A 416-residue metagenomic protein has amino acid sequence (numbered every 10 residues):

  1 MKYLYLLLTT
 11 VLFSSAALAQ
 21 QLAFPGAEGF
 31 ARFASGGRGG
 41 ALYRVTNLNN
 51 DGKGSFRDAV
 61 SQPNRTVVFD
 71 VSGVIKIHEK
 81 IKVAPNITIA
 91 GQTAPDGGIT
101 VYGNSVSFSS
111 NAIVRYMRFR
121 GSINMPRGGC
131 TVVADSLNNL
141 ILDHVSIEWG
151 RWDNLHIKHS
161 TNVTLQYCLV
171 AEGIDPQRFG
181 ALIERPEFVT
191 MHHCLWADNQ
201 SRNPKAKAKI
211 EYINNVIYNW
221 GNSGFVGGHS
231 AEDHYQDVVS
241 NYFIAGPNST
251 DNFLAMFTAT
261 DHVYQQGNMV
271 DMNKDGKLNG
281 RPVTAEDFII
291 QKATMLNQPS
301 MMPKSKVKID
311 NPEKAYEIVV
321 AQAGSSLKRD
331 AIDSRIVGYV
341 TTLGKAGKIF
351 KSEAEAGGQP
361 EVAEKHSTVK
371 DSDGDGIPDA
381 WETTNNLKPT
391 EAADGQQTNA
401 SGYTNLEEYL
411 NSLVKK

Functional and structural regions predicted by a protein language model:
M1-Q20: Bacterial Sec-dependent N-terminal signal peptides
F24-V67: Acidic Gly/Asp/Thr-rich repetitive segments characteristic of extracellular carbohydrate-active and adhesion proteins
R57-P63, V74-A90, G97-R115, G121-N138 (+1 more regions): Extracellular beta-strand-rich solenoid/capping regions of secreted or surface-exposed proteins that bind or remodel
N86, G91, S110-G121, S136-W149 (+4 more regions): Right-handed parallel beta-helix
Q92-I99, M117, V145, T390-A392: Extracellular beta-strand-rich, repetitive "passenger/adhesive" scaffolds that bind or process carbohydrates
V101-S105, M125-V133, W149-H156, I174-E184 (+3 more regions): Extracellular beta-strand/beta-solenoid scaffold signature
A206-A356: Extracellular beta-rich repeat passengers
A356-K416: Extracellular calcium-associated, cysteine-rich motifs in secreted modular proteins
